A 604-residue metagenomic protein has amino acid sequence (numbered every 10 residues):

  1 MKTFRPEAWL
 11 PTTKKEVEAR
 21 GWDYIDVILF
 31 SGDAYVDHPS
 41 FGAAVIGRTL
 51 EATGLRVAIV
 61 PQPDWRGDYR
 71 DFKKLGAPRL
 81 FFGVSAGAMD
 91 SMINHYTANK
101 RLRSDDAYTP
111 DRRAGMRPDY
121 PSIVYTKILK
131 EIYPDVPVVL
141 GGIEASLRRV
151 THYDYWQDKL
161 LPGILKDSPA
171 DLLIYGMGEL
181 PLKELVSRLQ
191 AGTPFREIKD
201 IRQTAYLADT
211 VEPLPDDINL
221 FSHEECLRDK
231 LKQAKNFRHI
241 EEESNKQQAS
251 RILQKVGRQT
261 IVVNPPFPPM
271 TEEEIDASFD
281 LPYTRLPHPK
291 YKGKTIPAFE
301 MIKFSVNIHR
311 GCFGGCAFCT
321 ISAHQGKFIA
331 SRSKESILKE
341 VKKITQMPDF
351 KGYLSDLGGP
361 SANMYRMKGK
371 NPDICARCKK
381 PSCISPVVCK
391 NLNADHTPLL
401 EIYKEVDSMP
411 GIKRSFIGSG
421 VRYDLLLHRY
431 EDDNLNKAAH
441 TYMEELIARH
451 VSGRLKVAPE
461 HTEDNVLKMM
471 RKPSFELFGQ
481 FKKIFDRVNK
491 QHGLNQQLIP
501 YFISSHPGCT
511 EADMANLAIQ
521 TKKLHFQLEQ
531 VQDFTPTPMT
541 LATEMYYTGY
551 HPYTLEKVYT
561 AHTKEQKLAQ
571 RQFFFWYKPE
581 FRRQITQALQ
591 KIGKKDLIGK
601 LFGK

Functional and structural regions predicted by a protein language model:
K2-Y24, A34, K232-S305: N-terminal [4Fe-4S]-dependent radical SAM core
A19, V27-S31, K73, I201-T204 (+7 more regions): Flexible, glycine-rich loop/tail regions that form catalytic "lids" or insertion modules at the edges of active sites
L29, V45, I59-V60, W65-D68 (+2 more regions): Conserved SAM/AdoMet-binding glycine-rich loop
F30-Y35, L50, K292-T320, Y353: N-terminal pre-triad scaffold of radical SAM enzymes
A34, G42, P61-V256, N264-P268: Glycine-rich beta-alpha loop elements in corrinoid/cobalamin-binding modules across cobalamin-dependent enzymes
R66-G67, F195-N245, R258, F267-M270 (+8 more regions): Terminal amphipathic helices with adjacent charged low-complexity linkers/tails
D90-N99, L147-R149, E179-E184, D209-E212 (+6 more regions): Flexible glycine/acidic-rich beta-alpha junction loops that bind and position SAM and/or redox cofactors in anaerobic
D171, S278, C312, C316 (+4 more regions): Conserved, mostly hydrophobic/aromatic
